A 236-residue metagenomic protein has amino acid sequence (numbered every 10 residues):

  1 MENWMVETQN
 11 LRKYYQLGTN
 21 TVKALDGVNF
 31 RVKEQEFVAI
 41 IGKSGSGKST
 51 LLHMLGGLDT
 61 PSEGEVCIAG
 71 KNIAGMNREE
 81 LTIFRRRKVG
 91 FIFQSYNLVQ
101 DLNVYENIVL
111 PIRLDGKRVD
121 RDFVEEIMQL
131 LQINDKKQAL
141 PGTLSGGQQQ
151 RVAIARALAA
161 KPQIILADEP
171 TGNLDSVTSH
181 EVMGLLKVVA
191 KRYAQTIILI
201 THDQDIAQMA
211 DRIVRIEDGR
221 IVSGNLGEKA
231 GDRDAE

Functional and structural regions predicted by a protein language model:
M1-Y14, S223-E236: ABC-family P-loop ATPase nucleotide-binding domain
W4-I216: ABC family nucleotide-binding domain
I213-L226: H-loop (His-switch) and adjacent beta-strand-loop-beta switch element of ABC-type ATPase nucleotide-binding domains
